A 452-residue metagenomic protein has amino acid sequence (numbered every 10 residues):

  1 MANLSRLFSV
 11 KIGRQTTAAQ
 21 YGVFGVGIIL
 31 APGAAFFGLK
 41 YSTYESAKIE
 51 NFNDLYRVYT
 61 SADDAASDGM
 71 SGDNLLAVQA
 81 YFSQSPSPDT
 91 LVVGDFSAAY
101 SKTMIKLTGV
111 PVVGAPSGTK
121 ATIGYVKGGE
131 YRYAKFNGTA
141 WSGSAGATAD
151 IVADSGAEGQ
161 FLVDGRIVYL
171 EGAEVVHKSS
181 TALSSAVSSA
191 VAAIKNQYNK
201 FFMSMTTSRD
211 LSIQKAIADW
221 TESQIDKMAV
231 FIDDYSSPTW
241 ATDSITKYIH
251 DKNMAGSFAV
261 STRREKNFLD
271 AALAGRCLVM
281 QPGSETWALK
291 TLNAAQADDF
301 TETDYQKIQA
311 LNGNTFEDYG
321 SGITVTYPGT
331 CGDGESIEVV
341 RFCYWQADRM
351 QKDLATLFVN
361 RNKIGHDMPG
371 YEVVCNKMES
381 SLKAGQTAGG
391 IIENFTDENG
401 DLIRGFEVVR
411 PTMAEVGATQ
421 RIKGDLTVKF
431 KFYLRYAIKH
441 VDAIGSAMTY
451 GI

Functional and structural regions predicted by a protein language model:
M1-I452: Surface-exposed assembly/interface segments
